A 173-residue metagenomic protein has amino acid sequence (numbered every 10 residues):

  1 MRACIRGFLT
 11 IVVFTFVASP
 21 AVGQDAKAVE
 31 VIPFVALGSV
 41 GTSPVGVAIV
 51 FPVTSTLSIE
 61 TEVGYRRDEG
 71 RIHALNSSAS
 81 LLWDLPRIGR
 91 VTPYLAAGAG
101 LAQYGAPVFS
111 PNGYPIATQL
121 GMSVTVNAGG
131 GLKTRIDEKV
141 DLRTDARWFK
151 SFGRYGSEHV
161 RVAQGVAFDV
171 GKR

Functional and structural regions predicted by a protein language model:
M1-A26, G171-R173: Cleavable N-terminal export/targeting peptides
A21-I32, I49: N-terminal targeting leaders of membrane proteins
K27-V40, S58-D68, A99-L101, R143-S151: Transmembrane beta-strand segments that form the barrel wall of outer-membrane beta-barrel proteins
A36-V40, F51, K133-R135, K139-D141 (+1 more regions): Subset of outer-membrane beta-barrel
S39-G41, R71-H73, L120-T125, G156-E158: Short sequence motifs at beta-strands and strand-loop junctions characteristic of Gram-negative outer-membrane
V50-Y114, S123-G129, T134-E138, F152 (+1 more regions): Gram-negative (and chloroplast) outer-membrane scaffold detector with strong preference for beta-barrel transmembrane
